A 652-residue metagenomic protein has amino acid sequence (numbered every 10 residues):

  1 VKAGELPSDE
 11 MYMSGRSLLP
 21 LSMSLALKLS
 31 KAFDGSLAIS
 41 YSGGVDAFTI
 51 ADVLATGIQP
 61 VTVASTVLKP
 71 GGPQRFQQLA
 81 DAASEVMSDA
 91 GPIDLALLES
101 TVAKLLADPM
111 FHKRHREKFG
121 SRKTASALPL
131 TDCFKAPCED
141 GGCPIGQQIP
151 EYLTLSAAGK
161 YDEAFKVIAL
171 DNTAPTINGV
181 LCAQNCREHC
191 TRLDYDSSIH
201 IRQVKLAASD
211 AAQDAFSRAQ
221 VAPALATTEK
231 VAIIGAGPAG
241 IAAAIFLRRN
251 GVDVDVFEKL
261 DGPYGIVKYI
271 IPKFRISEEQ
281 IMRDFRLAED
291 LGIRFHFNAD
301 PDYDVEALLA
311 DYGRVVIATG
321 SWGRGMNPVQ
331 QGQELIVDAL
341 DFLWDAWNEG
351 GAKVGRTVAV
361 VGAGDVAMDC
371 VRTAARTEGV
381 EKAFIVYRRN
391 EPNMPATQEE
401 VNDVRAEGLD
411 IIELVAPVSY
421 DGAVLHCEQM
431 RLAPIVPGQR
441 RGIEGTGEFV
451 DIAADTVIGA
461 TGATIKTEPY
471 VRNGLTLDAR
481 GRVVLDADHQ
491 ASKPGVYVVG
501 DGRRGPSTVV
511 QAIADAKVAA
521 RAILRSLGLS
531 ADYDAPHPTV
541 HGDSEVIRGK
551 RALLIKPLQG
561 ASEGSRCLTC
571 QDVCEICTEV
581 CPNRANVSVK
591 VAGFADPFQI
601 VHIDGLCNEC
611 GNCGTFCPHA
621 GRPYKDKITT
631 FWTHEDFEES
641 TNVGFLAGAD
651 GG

Functional and structural regions predicted by a protein language model:
G4-S8, L68-P92: C-terminal helical cap(s) of enzyme catalytic domains, especially alpha/beta-barrels
S121-G142, F165-Q184, F216-A232, Y269 (+10 more regions): Ferredoxin-like iron-sulfur electron-transfer modules
C133-A158, G179-S209, D255, G262 (+3 more regions): Iron-sulfur cluster-binding cysteine motifs and their immediate structural context in ferredoxin-like electron-transfer
Q147-A157, F165, D194, S198-R202 (+5 more regions): Beta1-alpha1 glycine-rich phosphate/pyrophosphate-binding loop at the start of Rossmann-like nucleotide-binding domains
A208-L225, R286-N298, Y303-V305, R324-E378 (+1 more regions): Glycine-rich dinucleotide-binding loop and its adjacent helix/turn
L225, K230-A232, M282-V329, V418-V424 (+2 more regions): Feature captures the FAD/FMN-dependent oxidoreductase FAD-binding
E334-G355, I435-P506: FAD-site-proximal beta/loop scaffold in flavoenzymes
V499-L527: A conserved FAD-binding loop/helix module that cradles the flavin
